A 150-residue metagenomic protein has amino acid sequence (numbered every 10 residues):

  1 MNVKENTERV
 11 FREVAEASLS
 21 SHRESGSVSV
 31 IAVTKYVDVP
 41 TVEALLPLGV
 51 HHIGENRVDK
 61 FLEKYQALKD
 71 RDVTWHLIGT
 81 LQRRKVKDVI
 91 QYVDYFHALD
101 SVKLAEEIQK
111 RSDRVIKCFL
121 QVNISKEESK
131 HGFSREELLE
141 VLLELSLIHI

Functional and structural regions predicted by a protein language model:
M1-V30, V39, E43-V50: Basic, often amphipathic N-terminal segments
K4-F11, A15, V42, F61-Y65 (+3 more regions): Generic structural signal for well-ordered alpha-helices, preferentially at hydrophobic/aromatic core positions
S27-V93, S101-E106: N-terminal active-site wall of soluble small-molecule enzyme domains
L81, I124-K126: Active-site-proximal loop/turn and secondary-structure-junction residues that shape catalytic pockets, frequently
K110-V115: Helix C-cap/alpha-to-beta connector motif
E128-L145: Anionic-ligand binding region
I148-I150: Conserved small/polar residues in nucleotide/adenosyl-binding loops
